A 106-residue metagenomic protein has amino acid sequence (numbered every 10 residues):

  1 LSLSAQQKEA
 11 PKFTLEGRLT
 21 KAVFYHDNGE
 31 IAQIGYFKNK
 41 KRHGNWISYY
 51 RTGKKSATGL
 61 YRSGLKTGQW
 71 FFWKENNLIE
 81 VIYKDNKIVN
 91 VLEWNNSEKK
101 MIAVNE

Functional and structural regions predicted by a protein language model:
S2-E106: Glycine/tyrosine- and acidic-biased, solvent-exposed loop/turn segments at the edges of beta-strands
